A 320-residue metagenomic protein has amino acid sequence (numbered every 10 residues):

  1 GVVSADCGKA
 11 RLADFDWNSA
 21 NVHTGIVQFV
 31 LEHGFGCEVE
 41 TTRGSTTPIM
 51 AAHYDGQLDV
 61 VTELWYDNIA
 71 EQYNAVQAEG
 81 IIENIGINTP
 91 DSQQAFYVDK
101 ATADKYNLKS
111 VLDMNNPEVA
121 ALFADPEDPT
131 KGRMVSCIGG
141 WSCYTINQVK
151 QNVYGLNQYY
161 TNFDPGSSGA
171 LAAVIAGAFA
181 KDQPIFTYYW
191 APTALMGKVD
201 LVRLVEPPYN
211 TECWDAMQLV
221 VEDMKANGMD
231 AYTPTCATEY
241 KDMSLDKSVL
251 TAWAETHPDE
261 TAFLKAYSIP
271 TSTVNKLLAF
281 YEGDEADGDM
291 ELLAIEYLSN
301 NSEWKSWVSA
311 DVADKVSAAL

Functional and structural regions predicted by a protein language model:
G1-L12, F123-K131, K305-V308, D314-L320: Immediate post-signal peptide segment of exported/extracytoplasmic ligand-binding proteins
S4-S19, C37-T42, K131-V135, L264: Short, well-ordered beta-strand elements
N18-C37, V149: Short, polar/charged alpha-helical segment
S19, Y144-T161, A170-D182, T187 (+3 more regions): An extracytoplasmic/periplasmic, membrane-proximal ligand-sensing/linker region
T24, T42-G80, G177, A194-V199: Pocket-flanking alpha-helical
M50-A52, L58-T62, V135-Q218: Ligand-binding pocket segment of bilobal, Venus flytrap-like solute-binding proteins
I81-S136: A conserved helix-loop-strand patch within extracytoplasmic ligand-binding domains of the periplasmic binding
Q93-D104, M243-T256, A279-F280: A bilobed periplasmic-binding-protein/Venus flytrap-type ligand-binding module shared by bacterial periplasmic
